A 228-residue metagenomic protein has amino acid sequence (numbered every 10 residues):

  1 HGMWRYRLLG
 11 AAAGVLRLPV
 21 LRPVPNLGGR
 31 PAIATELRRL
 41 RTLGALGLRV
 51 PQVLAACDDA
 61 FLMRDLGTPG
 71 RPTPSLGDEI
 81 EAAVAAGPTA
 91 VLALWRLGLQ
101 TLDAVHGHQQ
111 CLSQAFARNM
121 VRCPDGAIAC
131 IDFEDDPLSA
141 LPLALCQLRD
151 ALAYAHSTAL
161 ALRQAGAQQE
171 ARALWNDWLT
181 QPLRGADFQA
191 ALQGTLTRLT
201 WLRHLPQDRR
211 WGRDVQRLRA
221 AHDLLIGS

Functional and structural regions predicted by a protein language model:
H1-A32: ATP-binding glycine-rich loop module of kinase domains
G14-R17, G28-I33, R41-G44, L48-L94: Conserved structural core of kinase catalytic domains
L43, T101-V105: Conserved hydrophobic alpha-helix
H106-A117: Catalytic-loop of the protein kinase fold
R118-R122: Hydrophobic residue at the +6 position relative to the catalytic HRD Asp in the kinase catalytic loop
C123, F133-S228: C-lobe/activation-segment region of protein kinase-like
P124-I128: Active-site beta-strand-loop-beta-strand hairpin of nuclease catalytic cores that positions key catalytic residues
